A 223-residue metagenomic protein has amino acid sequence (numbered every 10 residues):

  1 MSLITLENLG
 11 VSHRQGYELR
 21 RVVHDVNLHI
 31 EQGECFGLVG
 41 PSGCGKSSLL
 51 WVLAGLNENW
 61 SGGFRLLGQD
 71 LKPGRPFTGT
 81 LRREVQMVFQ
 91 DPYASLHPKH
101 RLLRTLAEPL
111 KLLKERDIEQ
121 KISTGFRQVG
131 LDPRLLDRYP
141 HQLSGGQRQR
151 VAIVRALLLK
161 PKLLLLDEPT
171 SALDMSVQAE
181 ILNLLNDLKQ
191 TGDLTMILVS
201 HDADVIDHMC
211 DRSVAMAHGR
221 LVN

Functional and structural regions predicted by a protein language model:
V39-P41: The feature captures the beta-strand-to-loop junction immediately N-terminal to the Walker
A54: Helix-to-loop junction immediately C-terminal to a conserved catalytic motif
L71-Q86, H100, L112: ABC ATPase NBD coupling module
D117-R134: Conserved ABC ATPase "signature" region
Y139-L143, Q147: Conserved ABC ATPase signature
K160: Conserved catalytic motifs of ABC-family nucleotide-binding domains
